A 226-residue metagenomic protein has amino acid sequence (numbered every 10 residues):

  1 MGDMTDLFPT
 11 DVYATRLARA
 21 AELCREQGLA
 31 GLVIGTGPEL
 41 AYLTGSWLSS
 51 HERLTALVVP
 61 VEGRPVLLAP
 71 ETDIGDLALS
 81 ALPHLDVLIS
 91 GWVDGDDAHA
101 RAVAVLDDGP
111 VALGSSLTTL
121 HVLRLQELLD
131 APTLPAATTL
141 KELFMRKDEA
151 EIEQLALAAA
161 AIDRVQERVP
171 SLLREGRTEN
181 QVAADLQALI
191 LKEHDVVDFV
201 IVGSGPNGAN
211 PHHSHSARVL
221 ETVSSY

Functional and structural regions predicted by a protein language model:
M1-R164, H215: A composition/biophysics-driven feature that prefers long, compositionally simple stretches
F8, L113-G114, V169-R177: Conserved short loop/turn motifs at secondary-structure junctions
A18, P170, A183-Q187: Short amphipathic alpha-helical segments
A20, R168, V202-S204: Short beta-strand element of the conserved SAM-dependent methyltransferase core
L23, L172, L189-E193: Short alpha-helical functional segments enriched in proximate histidine and acidic residues
L40-S50, A137-L140, R146, R177-Y226: Short catalytic-site patches enriched in acidic/histidine residues that coordinate or position cofactors/metals
E71, A78, S171-G176, N180: Electropositive, surface-exposed helix/loop patches at the edges of structured domains that serve as adaptable
A159-P170, E179: Active-site pocket-lining segments that scaffold enzyme catalytic pockets across diverse folds
